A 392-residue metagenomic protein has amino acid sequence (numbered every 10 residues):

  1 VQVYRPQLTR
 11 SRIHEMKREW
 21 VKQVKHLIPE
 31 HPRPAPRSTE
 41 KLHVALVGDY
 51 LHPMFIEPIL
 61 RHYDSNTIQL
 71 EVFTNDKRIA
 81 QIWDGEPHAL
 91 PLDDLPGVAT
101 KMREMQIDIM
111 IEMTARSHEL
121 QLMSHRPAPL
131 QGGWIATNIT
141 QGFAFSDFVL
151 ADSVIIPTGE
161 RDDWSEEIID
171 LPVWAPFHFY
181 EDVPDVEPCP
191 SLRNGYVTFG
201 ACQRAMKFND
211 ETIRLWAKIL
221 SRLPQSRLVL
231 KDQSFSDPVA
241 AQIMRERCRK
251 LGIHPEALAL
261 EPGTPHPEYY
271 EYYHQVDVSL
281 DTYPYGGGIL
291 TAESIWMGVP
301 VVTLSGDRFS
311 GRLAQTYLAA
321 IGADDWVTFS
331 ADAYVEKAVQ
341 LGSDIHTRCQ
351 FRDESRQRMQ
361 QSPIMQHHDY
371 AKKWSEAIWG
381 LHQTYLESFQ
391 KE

Functional and structural regions predicted by a protein language model:
V1-Y196, E246-L251, P265-V276, L290 (+2 more regions): Alpha-helical solenoid repeat scaffolds of the TPR/TPR-like class and their adjacent stem/linker regions that mediate
I59-N66, D210-Q225: Short hydrophobic signal-anchor/transmembrane segments that target glycosyltransferases and glycosylation machinery
T74-K77, R227-Q242: Glycosyltransferase donor-sugar binding loop
A89-P91, A240, P255-P265, Y283: Active-site donor-binding acidic/aromatic loop of nucleotide-activated sugar and phosphosugar transferases involved
D281-G287, S305: Short Ser/Thr-rich beta->loop micro-motif in glycosyltransferases that lines and helps position the nucleotide-sugar
S294-W296, A319: Short alpha-helix at the nucleotide-sugar/activated-sugar donor binding site of glycosyltransferases and closely
P300-F309: Short hydrophobic beta-strand element within catalytic cores of glycosyltransferases and related nucleotide-activated
G311-G322: Short acidic/histidine- and often glycine-rich active-site loop of Leloir-type glycosyltransferases that engages
